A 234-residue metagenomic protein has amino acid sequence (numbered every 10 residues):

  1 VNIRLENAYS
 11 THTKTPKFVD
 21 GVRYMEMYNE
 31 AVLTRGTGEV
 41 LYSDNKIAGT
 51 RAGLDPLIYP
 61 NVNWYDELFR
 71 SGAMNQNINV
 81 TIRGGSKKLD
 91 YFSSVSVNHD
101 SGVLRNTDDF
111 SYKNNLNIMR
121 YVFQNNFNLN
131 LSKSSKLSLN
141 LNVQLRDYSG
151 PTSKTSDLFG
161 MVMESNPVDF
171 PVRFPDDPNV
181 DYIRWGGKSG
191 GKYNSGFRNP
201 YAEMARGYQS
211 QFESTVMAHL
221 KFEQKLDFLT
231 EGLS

Functional and structural regions predicted by a protein language model:
V1-V216, E223: Membrane-proximal, glycine/serine-rich, low-complexity loop/turn segments characteristic of large bacterial
L131, K221, G232-S234: Transmembrane beta-barrel domains of bacterial outer-membrane proteins
